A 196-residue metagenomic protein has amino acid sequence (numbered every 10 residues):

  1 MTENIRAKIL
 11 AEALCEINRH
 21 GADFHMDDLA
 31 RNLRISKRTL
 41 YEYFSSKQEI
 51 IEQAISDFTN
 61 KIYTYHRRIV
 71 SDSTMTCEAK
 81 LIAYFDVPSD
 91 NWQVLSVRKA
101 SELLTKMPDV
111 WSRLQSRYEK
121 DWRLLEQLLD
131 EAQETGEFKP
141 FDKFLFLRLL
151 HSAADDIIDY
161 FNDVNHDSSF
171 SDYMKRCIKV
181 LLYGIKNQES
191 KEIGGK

Functional and structural regions predicted by a protein language model:
T2, R6, I55, T59 (+4 more regions): Amphipathic, non-transmembrane alpha-helical scaffold segments
K8, E12, E16-E49, Q53: Helix-turn-helix
Q48-F58, I62, L95: Alpha-helical DNA-contacting segments of helix-turn-helix folds
Q53, R67-V94, F146-L150: Hydrophobic alpha-helical connector segments
A79, A83, R123, Q127-T135 (+1 more regions): C-terminal peripheral helix-coil segments that are non-catalytic and often amphipathic
V87-S112, D159: Amphipathic alpha-helical segments used for helix-helix packing
D109-T135, F144-R148, D159: Amphipathic alpha-helical packing segments from all-alpha helical-bundle domains
K139-Y160, D172-L182: Hydrophobic alpha-helical segments that form the core of small-molecule binding pockets and/or dimer interfaces
